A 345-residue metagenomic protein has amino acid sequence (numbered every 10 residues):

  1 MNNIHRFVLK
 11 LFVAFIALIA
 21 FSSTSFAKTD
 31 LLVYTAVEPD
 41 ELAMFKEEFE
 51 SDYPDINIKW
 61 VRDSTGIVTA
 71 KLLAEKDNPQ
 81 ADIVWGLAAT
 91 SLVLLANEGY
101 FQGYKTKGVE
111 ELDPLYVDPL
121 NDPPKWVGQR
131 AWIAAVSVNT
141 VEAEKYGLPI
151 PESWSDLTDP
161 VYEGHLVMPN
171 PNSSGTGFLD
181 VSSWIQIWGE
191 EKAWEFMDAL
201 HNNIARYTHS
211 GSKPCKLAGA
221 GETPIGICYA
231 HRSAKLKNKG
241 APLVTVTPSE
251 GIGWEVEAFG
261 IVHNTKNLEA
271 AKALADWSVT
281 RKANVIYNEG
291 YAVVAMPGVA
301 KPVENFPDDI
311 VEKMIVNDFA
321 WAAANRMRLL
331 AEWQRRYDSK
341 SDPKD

Functional and structural regions predicted by a protein language model:
K10-S22: Bacterial N-terminal signal peptides
A27-V93: Early extracytoplasmic/lumenal segment of secretory-pathway proteins
A36-A43, Q80-E222: Extracytoplasmic ligand-binding site segments that recognize negatively charged/polar headgroups
T90-L94, G219, T223-P242: A ligand-binding cleft/hinge motif common to bilobed small-molecule-binding domains
P114, F196-H201, Y207-T208, K239-H263 (+1 more regions): Periplasmic-binding protein-like
S137-E142, E255-N267, I286-Y287: A bilobed periplasmic-binding-protein/Venus flytrap-type ligand-binding module shared by bacterial periplasmic
Y162-P169, S278-A300: Periplasmic-binding protein-like
V303-D345: Extracellular/periplasmic bilobal clamshell ligand-binding domains
